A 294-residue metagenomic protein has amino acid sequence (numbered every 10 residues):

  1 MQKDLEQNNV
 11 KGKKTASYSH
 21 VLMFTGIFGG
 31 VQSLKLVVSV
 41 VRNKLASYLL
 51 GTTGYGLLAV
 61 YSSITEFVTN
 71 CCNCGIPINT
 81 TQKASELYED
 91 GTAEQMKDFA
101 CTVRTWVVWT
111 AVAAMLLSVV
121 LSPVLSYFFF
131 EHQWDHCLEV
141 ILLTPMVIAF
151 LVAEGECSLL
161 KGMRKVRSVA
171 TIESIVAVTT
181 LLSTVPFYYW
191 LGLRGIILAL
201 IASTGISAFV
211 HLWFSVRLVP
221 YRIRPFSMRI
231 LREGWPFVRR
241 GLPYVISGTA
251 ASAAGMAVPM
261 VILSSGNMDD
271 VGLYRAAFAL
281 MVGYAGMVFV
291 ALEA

Functional and structural regions predicted by a protein language model:
Q2-E6, C101-E131, L182, Y189 (+1 more regions): Alpha-helical transmembrane segments of multi-pass membrane transport and lipid-handling proteins
Q2-V21, L200, H211-G255: Interhelical loop/hinge segments that connect adjacent transmembrane helices in multipass membrane
S19-K35, Y61, N73-P123: Membrane-water interface segments that mark the loop-to-transmembrane alpha-helix transition
L22-L34, V140-M146, L159-V185, I197: Alpha-helical transmembrane segments of multi-pass membrane transporters/permeases
K44, G56-N73, T102-W106, G205 (+3 more regions): Alpha-helical transmembrane segments of polytopic membrane transporters and translocases
C74-D90, G162, P220, A277 (+1 more regions): Helix-loop junctions and terminal segments of transmembrane helices in multi-pass membrane transport/translocation
L116, V120, E131-E156, A170-T171 (+1 more regions): Alpha-helical transmembrane segments of multi-pass membrane proteins
C137-I141, A170-V219, R240, F278: Hydrophobic alpha-helical transmembrane segments
